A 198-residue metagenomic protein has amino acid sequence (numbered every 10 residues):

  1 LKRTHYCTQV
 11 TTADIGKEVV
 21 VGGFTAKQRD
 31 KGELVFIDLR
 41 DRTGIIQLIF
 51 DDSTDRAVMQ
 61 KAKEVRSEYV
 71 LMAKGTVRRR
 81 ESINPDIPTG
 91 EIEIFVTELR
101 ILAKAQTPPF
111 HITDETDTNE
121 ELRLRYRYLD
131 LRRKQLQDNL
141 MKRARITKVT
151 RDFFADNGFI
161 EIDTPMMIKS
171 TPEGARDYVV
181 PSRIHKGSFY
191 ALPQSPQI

Functional and structural regions predicted by a protein language model:
K2-I198: Class II aminoacyl-tRNA synthetase-like tRNA-binding/catalytic domains
